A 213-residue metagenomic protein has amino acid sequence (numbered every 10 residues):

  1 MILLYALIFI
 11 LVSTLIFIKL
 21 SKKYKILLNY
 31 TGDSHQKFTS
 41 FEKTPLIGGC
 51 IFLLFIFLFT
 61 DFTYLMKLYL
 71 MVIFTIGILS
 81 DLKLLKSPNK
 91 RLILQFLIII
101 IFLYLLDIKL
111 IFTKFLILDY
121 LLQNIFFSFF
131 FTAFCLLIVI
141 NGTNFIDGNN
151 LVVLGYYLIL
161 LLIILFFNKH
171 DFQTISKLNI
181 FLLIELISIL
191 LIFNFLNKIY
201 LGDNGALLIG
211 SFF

Functional and structural regions predicted by a protein language model:
M1-F213: "…together with the soluble PPM/PP2C metallo-phosphatase catalytic core" -> "…together with the soluble PPM/PP2C
